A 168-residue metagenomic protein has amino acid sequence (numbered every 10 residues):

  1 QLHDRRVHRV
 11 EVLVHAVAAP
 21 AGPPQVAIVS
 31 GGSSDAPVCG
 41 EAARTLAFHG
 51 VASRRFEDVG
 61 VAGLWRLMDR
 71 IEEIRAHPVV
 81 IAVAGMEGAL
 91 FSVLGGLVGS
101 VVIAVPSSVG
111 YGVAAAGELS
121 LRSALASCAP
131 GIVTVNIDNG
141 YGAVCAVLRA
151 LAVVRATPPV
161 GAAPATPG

Functional and structural regions predicted by a protein language model:
Q1-A21: Glycine/small-residue-rich loop that forms an oxyanion/phosphate-binding "nest" at active or ligand-binding sites
R5-R9, R55, L94-G117: Short, acidic/small-residue loops that bind anionic groups at enzyme active sites
V14, A52-E73, E118-L119, V135: Glycine-rich oxoanion-binding loops at beta->alpha junctions
G22-R66: Glycine-rich phosphate/diphosphate-binding loop of Rossmann-like nucleotide-binding domains
S30, R75, V109-G168: C-terminal binding/interaction regions
D35-G40, L64, A84-L94, A114 (+1 more regions): Short glycine/serine/threonine-rich phosphate/pyrophosphate-binding segments that cradle anionic phosphate groups
D69-S107: Glycine-rich phosphate-binding loop
